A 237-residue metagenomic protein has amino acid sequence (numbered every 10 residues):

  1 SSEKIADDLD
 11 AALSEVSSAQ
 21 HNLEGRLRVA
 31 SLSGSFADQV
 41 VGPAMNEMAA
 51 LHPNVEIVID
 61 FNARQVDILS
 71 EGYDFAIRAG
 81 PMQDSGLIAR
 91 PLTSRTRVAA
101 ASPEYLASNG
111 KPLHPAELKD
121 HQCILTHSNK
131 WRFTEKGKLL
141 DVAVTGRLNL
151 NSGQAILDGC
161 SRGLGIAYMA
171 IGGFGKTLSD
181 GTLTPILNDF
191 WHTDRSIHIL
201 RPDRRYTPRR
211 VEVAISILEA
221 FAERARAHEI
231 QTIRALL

Functional and structural regions predicted by a protein language model:
S1-H21: Alpha-helical "hinge/linker" immediately C-terminal to small N-terminal DNA-binding modules
S17, A50, N54, I171-D180 (+1 more regions): C-terminal effector-binding regulatory domain of bacterial HTH transcription factors
G25-I88, Q231-A235: Central regulatory/effector-binding core of bacterial HTH transcription factors
E56-F61, L125, A143-S152, F190: Short beta-strand-to-loop elements that line the ligand-binding cleft of bilobed periplasmic-binding protein-like
F75-R78, G165-M169, P185: Paired acidic/hydrophobic, glycine-rich loop segments that form the ligand-binding mouth/hinge of periplasmic-binding
G86-R97, A101-I124: Flexible hinge/capping segments at coil-to-helix
A89-L92, T145, G181-H192: Short beta-strand->loop
K119-L140: Secondary-structure junction motif
